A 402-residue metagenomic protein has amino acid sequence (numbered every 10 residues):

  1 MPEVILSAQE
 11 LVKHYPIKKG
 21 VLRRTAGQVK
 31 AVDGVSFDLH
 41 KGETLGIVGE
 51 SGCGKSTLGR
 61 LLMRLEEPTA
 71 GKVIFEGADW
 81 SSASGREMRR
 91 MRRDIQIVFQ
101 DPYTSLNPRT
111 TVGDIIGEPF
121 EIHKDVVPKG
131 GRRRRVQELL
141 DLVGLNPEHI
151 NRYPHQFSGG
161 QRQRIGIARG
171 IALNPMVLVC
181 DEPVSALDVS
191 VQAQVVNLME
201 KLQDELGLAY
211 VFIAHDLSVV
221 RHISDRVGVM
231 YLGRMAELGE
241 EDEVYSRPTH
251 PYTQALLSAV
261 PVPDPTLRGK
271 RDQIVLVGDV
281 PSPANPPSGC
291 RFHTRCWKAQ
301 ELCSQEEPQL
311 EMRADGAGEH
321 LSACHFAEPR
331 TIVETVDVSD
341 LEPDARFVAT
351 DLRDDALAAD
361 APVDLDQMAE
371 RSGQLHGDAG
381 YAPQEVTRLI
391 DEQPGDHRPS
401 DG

Functional and structural regions predicted by a protein language model:
P2-V4, I17-R23, Q28, E240-R353: Short catalytic/signature loops enriched in Gly
V21-A26, W80-Q96, D114, I122 (+3 more regions): ABC ATPase NBD coupling module
M63: Helix-to-loop junction immediately C-terminal to a conserved catalytic motif
G71-D79: Conserved ABC transporter NBD signature motif
D79, G130-E148, L257-S258: Conserved ABC ATPase "signature" region
Y153-F157, Q161: Conserved ABC ATPase signature
M176-V179, P183-L187, V191-G269: P-loop NTP-binding/switch modules centered on Walker-like glycine-rich loops
